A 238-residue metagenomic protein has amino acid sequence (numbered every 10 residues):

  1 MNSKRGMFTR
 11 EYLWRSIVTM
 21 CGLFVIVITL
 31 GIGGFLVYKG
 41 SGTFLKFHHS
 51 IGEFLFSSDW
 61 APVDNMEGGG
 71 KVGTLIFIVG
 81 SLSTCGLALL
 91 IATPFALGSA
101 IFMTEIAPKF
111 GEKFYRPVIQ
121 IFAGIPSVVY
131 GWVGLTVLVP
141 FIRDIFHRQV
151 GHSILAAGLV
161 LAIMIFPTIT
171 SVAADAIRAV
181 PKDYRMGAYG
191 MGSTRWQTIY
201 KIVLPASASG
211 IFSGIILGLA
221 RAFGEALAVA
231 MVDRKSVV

Functional and structural regions predicted by a protein language model:
M1-L82: N-terminal, non-cleaved signal-anchor transmembrane helix
G34, P94-S99, V118, A156 (+5 more regions): Membrane-embedded alpha-helices of multi-pass transport/permease systems
V72-F102: Transmembrane alpha-helix signature in integral membrane proteins
F95-G134, V172: Cytoplasmic-entry segments and transmembrane alpha-helices of multi-pass inner-membrane transporters
Q120-G158, A162: Generic hydrophobic transmembrane alpha-helix motif, especially the helices
V172-A173, R195-D233: Transmembrane alpha-helices
V237: Conserved small/polar residues in nucleotide/adenosyl-binding loops
